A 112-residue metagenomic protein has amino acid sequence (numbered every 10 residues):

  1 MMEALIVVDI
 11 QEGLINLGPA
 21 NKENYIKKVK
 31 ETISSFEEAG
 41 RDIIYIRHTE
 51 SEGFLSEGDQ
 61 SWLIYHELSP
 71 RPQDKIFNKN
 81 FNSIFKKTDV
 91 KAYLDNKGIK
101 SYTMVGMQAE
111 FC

Functional and structural regions predicted by a protein language model:
M1-I76, K91-A92: Active-site acidic carboxylates
Q11-E12, E50, F81, A109-F111: Short, glycine/serine-rich, charged loops/turns that create anion-binding and catalytic segments at active sites
P70-E110: Internal catalytic-core helix/loop-beta-alpha segment that presents or stabilizes conserved functional determinants
